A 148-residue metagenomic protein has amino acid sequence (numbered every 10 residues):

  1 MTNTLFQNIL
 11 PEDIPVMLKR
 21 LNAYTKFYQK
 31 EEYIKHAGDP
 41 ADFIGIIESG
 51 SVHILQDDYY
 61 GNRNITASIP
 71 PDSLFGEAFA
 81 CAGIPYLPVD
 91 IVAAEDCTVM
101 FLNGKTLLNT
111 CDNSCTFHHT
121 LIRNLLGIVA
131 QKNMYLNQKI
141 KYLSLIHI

Functional and structural regions predicted by a protein language model:
M1-K30, F75, F79-I84: Cyclic nucleotide-binding regulatory module and flanking cytosolic helices
R20-L21, D39-A41: Short, small/polar residue-rich loop motifs at catalytic or cofactor-binding pockets
Y33-D39: Short phosphate-coordinating micro-motif centered on Lys-Gly-acidic
I34, T66-A67: Local beta-strand/beta-hairpin segments that build beta-sheet-rich folds
D42-L55, P71-D72: Glycine- and acidic-residue-biased ligand/ion/polar-headgroup-sensing regions
A67-G127: Cyclic-nucleotide recognition modules
T116-I146: Polybasic "coupling" helices that flank or enter modular domains
